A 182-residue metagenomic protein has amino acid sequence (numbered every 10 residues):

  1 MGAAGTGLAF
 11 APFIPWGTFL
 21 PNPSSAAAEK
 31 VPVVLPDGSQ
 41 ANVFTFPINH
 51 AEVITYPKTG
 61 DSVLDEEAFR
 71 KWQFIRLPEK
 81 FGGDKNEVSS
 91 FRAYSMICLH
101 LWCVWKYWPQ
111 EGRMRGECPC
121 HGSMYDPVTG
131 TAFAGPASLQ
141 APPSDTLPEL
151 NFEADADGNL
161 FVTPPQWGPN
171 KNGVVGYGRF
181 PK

Functional and structural regions predicted by a protein language model:
M1-A9: N-terminal export leaders
P12-E111, P148-K182: N-terminal pre-ligand scaffold of iron-sulfur
L99-L101, H121, T129: Short Cys/His-rich metal-coordination motifs, predominantly Zn2+-binding knuckles/fingers
R113, V128-D155, P165: Polybasic, low-complexity binding patches
R115-H121: Cysteine-rich micro-motifs
